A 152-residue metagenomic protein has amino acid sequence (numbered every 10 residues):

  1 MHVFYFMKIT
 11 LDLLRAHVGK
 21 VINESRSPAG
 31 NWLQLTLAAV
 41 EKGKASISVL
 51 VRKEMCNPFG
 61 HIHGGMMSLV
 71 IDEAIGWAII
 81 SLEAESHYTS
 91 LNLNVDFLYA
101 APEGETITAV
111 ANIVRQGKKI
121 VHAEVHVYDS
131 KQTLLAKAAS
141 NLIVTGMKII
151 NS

Functional and structural regions predicted by a protein language model:
H2-S152: Terminal targeting signals and extreme-terminal segments of soluble enzymes
